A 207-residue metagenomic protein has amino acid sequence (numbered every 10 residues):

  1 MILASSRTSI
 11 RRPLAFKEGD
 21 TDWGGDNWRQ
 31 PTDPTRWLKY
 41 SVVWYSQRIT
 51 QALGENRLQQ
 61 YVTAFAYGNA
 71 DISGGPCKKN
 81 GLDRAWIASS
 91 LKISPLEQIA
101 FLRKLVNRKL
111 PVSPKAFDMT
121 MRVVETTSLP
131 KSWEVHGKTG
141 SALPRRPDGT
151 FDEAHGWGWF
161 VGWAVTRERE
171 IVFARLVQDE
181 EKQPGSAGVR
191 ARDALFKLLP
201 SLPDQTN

Functional and structural regions predicted by a protein language model:
M1-R12, W37, Q98, F173: Active-site SXXK
I2-T21, V112-F117: Short, well-structured active-site flanking segments
K17-D33, M121-W133: Short, mixed-charge aromatic SLiMs
D22-P34, R48-L105: Mid-domain, small-residue-enriched loop/turn segments at the edges of structured enzyme/sensor domains
P34-S41: Short helix- or helix-capping micro-motifs that position conserved polar/aromatic residues at function-defining sites
Q51-R57, A100, K104-N207: Structured C-terminal helix/loop/strand segments within mature extracytoplasmic catalytic/sensor domains
